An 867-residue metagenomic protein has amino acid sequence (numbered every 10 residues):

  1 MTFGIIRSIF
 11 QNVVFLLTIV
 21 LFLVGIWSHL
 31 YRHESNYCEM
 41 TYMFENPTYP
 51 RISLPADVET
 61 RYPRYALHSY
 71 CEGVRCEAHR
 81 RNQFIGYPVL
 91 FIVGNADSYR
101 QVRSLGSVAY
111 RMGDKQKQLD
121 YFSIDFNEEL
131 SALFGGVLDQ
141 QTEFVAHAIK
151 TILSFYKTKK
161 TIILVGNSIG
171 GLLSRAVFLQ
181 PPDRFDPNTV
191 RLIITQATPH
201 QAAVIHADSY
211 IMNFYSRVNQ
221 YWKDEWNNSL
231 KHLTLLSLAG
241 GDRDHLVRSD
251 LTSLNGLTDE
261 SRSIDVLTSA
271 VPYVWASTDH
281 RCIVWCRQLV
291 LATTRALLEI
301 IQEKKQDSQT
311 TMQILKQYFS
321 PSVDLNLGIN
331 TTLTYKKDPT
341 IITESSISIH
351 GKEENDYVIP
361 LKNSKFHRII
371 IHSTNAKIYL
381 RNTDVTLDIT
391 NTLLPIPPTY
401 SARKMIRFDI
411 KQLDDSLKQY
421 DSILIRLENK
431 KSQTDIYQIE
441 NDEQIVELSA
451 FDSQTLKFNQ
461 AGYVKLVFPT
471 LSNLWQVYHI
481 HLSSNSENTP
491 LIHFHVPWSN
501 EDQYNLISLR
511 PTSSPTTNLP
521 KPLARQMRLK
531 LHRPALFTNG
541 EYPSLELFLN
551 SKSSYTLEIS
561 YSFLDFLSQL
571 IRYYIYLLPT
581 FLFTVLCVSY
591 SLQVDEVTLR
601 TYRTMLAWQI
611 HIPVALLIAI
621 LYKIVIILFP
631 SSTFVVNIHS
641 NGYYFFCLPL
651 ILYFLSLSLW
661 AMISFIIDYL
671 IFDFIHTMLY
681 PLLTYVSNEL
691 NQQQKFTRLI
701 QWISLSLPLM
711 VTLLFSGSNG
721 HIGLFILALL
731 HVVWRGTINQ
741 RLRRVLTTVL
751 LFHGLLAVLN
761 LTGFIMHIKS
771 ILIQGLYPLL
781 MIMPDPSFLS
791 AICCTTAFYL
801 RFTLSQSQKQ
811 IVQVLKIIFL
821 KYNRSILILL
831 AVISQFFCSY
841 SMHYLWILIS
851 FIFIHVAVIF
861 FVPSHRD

Functional and structural regions predicted by a protein language model:
M1-T18, I818-K821: Classical eukaryotic N-terminal signal peptides for Sec-dependent ER targeting/secretion, especially the positively
I19-N46, Q220-S229: Membrane-interface motif at the C-terminal end of an N-terminal transmembrane signal
H68-S131: Short, surface-exposed "cap/lid" segments of acyl-processing enzymes
L90-A96, F122-L246, L729-I738, L756 (+4 more regions): Serine-dependent carboxylesterase/thioesterase catalytic core of lipase-like alpha/beta-hydrolase/SGNH enzymes
R111-M112, Q220-W222, W226-L233, S237-V274 (+1 more regions): Active-site-adjacent alpha-helix of alpha/beta-hydrolase-fold enzymes
W275-S277, V284-L315, F319: Hydrophobic, mid-to-C-terminal alpha-helical segments
V323-Q569, Y574-L577, P613: Preference for solvent-exposed, low-hydrophobicity sequence contexts
S554-D867: Alpha-helical transmembrane segments of integral membrane proteins
